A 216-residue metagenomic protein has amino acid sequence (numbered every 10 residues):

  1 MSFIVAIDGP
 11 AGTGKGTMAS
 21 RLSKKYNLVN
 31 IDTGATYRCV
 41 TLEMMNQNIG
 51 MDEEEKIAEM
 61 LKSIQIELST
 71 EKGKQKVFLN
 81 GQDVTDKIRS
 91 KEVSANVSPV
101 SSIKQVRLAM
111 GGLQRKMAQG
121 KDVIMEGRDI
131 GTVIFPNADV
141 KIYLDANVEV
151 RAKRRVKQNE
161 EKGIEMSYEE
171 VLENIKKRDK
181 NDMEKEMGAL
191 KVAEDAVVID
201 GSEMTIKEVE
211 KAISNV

Functional and structural regions predicted by a protein language model:
V5-I7: Hydrophobic anchor at the beta1->P-loop junction of P-loop NTPases
P10: P-loop (Walker A) phosphate-binding loop of NTP-binding proteins
T13: ATP-binding Walker
G16: Walker A/P-loop
K25-S90: N-terminal phosphate/diphosphate-binding loop that engages ATP/GTP or pyrophosphate donors across diverse enzyme folds
S69, Q114-K121, R128, V133 (+2 more regions): Small-molecule kinase domains that catalyze NTP-dependent phosphoryl transfer to phosphate-bearing small molecules
T85-V97, S101-K162: ATP-dependent NMP and nucleoside kinases share a basic, alpha-helical "lid"
